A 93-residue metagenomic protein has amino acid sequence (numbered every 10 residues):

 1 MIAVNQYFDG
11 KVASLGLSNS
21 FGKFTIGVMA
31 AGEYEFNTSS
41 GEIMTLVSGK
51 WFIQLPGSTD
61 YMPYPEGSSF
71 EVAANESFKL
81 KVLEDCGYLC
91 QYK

Functional and structural regions predicted by a protein language model:
M1-G16: Extreme N-terminal tail/first-helix region
G10-K11, N19-S39, E66, E71-A74: Conserved short histidine dyad/triad with adjacent acidic residue
F36, I53, L89-C90: Short hydrophobic/aromatic-rich beta-strand segments that constitute the beta-sheet cores of beta-sandwich/beta-barrel
S39-I53: Short, conserved beta-strand element in jelly-roll/cupin
Q54-P56, K81: A generic structural motif
A73-K93: Ligand-binding loop in jelly-roll beta-barrel domains
